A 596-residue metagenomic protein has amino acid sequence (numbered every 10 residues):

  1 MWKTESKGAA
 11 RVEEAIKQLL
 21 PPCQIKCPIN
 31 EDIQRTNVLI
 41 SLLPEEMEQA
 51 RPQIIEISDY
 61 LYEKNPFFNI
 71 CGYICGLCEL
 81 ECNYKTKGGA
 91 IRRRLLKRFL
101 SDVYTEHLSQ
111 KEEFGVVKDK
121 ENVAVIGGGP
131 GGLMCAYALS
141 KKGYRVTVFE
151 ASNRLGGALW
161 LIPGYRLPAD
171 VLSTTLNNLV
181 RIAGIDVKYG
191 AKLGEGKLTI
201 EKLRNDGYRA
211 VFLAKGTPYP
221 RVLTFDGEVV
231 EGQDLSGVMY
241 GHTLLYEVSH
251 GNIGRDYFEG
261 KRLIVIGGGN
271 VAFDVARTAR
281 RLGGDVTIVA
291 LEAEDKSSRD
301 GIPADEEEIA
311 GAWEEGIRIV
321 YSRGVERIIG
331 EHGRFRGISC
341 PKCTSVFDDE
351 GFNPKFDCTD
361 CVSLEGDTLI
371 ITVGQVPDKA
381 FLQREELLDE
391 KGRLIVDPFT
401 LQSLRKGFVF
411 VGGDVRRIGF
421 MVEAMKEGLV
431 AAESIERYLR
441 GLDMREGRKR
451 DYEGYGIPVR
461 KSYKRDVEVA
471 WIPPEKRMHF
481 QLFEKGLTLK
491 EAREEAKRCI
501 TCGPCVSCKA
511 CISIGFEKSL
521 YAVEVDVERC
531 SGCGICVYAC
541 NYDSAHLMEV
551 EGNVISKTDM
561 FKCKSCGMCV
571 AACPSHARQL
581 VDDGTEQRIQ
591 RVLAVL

Functional and structural regions predicted by a protein language model:
M1-E13, K97-N122, R145, W160 (+8 more regions): Flanking helices and flexible, charged tails adjoining ferredoxin-like Fe-S electron-transfer domains in multi-subunit
W2-C23, Q53-L80, L487-G503, F561: Immediate flanking context of iron-sulfur cluster ligation sites
K17-P44, I70-L100, K141, R154 (+6 more regions): Iron-sulfur cluster-binding cysteine motifs and their immediate structural context in ferredoxin-like electron-transfer
N30-M47, I55, T86, A90-R94 (+9 more regions): Beta1-alpha1 glycine-rich phosphate/pyrophosphate-binding loop at the start of Rossmann-like nucleotide-binding domains
F99-V116, N177-A183, V187, P220-L282 (+1 more regions): Glycine-rich dinucleotide-binding loop and its adjacent helix/turn
N122-I126, T174-F225, R327-S339, T344 (+2 more regions): Feature captures the FAD/FMN-dependent oxidoreductase FAD-binding
Q233-G260, D348-G419, V537: FAD-site-proximal beta/loop scaffold in flavoenzymes
G412-L442: A conserved FAD-binding loop/helix module that cradles the flavin
